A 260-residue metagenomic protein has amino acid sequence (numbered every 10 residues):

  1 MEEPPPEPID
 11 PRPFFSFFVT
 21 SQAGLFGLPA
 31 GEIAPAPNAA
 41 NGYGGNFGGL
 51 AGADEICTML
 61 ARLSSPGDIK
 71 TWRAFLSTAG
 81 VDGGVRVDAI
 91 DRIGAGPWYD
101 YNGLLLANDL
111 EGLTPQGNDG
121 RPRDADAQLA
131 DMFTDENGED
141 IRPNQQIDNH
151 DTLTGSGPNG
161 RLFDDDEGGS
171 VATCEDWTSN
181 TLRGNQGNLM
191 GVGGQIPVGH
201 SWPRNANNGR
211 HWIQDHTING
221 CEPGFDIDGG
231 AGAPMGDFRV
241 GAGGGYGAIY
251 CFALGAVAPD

Functional and structural regions predicted by a protein language model:
E3-D260: Secreted/extracellular ectodomain signature
